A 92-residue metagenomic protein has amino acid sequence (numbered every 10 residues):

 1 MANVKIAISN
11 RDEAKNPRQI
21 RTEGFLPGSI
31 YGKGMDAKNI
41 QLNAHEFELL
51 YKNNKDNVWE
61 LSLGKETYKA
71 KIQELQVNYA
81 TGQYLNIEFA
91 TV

Functional and structural regions predicted by a protein language model:
M1-V92: Extended basic (Lys/Arg/His-rich) segments that typically form rRNA-contacting surfaces in ribosomal proteins
